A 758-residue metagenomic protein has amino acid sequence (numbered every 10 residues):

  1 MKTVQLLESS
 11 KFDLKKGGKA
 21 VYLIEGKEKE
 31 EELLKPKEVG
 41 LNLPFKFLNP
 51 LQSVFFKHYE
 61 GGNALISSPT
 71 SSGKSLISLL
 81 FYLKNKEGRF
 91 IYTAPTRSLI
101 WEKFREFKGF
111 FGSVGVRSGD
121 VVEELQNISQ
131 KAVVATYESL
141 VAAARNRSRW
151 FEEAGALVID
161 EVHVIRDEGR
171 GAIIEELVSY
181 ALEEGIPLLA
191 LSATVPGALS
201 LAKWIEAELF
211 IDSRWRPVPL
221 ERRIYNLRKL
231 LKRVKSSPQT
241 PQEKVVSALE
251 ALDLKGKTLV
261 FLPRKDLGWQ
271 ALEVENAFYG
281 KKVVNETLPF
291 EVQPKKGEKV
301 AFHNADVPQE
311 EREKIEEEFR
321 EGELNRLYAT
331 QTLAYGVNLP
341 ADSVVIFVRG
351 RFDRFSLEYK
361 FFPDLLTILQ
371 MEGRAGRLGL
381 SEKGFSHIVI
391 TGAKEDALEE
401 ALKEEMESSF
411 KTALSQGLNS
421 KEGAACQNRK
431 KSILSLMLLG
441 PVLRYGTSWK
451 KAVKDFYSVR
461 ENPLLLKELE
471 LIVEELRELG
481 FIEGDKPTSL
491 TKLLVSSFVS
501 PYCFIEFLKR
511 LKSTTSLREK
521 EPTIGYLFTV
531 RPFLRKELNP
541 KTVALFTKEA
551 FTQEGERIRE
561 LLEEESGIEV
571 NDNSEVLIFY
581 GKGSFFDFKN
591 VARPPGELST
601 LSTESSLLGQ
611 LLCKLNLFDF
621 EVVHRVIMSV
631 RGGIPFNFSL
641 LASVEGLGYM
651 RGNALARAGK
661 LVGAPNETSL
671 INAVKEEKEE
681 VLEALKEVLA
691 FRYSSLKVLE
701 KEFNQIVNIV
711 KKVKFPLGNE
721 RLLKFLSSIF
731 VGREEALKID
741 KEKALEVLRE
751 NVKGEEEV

Functional and structural regions predicted by a protein language model:
M1-V54, G61-A64, W269, G280-G297 (+1 more regions): Helicase-associated low-complexity/disordered flanking segments
P69, I91-D120, L254, L259-R326 (+2 more regions): Conserved C-terminal RecA-like helicase domain
V121-G155: Conserved helix/coil segment N-terminal to the catalytic DExD/H
E138-S139, R147-L188: SF2 helicase catalytic motif II
S179, V195-E275, A301, A305: Conserved interdomain linker/interface between the two RecA-like ATPase lobes of SF2 helicase motors
R326, T332-G350, G384-V389: A short beta-strand element within the Helicase C-terminal
S343, E358-K403: Conserved segment of the helicase C-terminal RecA-like domain
E461, E470-N653: C-terminal helical accessory/scaffold domains
